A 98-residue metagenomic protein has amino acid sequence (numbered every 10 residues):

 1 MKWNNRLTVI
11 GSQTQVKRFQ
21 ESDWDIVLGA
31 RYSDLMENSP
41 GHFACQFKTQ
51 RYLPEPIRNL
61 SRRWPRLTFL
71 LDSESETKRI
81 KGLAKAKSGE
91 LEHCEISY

Functional and structural regions predicted by a protein language model:
M1-S22: Short, extreme N-terminal segment that most often corresponds to the first beta-strand
E21-Y98: Charged interaction segments
